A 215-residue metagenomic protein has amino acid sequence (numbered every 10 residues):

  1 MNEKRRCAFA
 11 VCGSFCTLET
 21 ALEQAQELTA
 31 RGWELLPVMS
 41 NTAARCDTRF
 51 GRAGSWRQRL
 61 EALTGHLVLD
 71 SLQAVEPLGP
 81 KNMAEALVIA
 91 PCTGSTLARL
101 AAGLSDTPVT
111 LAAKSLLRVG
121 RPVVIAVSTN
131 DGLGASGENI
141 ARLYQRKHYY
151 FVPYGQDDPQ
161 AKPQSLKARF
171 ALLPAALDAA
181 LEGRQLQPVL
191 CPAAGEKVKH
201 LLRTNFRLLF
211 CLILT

Functional and structural regions predicted by a protein language model:
M1-V123, S128-V198: A cross-family phosphate/adenosyl-ligand binding-site feature
